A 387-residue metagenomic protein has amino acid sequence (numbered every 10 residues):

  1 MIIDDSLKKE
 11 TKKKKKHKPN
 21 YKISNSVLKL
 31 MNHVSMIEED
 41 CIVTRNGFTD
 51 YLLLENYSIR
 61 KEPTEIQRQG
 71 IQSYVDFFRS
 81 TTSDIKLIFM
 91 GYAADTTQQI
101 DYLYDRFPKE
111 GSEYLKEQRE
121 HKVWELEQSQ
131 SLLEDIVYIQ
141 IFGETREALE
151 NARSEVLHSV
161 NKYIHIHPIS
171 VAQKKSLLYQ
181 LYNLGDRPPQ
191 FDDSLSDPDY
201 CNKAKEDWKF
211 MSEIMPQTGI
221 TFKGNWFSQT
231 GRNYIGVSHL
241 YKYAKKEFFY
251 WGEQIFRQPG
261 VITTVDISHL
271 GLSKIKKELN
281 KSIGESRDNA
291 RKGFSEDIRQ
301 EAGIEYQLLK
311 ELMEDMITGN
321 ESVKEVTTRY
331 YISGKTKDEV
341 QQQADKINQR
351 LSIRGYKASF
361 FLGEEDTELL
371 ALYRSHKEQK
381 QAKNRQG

Functional and structural regions predicted by a protein language model:
I2-G387: Extended, folded cores of ATP/NTP-driven motor/assembly subunits in large transport and secretion machines
